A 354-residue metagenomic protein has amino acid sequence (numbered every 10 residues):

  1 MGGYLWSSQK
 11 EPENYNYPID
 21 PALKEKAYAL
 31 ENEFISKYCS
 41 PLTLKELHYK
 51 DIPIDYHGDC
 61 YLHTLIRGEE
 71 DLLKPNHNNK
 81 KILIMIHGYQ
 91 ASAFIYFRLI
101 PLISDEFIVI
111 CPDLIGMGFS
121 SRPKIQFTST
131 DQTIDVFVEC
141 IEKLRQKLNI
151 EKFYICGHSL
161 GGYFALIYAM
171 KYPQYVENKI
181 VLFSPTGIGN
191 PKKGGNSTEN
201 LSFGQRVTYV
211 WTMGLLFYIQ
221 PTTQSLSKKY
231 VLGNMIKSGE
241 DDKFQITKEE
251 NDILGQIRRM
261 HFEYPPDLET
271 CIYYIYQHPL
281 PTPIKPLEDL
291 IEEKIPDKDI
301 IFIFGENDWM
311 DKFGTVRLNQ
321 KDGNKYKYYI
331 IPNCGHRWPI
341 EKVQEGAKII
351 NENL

Functional and structural regions predicted by a protein language model:
M1-I82, S104-F107, K124-V138, I150 (+1 more regions): Alpha/beta-hydrolase fold catalytic core
W6-N16, I134, V138, Y175-D322: Flexible "cap/lid" subdomain of the alpha/beta-hydrolase fold that forms the substrate-access gate
H57, E69-D71, C111-H158, M170-P173 (+2 more regions): Active-site loop/oxyanion-hole signature of alpha/beta-hydrolase fold enzymes
C60, L65-P123, H158-L160, K171: Conserved HGGG/HGGXW glycine-rich cap/lid loop of the alpha/beta-hydrolase fold
T64, Y96, I103, V109 (+6 more regions): Generic structural signal for small/hydrophobic residues in well-ordered secondary structure, especially within
G162-Q174, I180: Short glycine-enriched nucleophile-adjacent loop and the immediately C-terminal alpha-helix near the catalytic center
M310-D311, C334-Q344: Catalytic histidine-centered segment of alpha/beta-hydrolase-like enzymes
Q320-H336: Catalytic histidine neighborhood in serine/cysteine hydrolases with alpha/beta-hydrolase-type architecture
